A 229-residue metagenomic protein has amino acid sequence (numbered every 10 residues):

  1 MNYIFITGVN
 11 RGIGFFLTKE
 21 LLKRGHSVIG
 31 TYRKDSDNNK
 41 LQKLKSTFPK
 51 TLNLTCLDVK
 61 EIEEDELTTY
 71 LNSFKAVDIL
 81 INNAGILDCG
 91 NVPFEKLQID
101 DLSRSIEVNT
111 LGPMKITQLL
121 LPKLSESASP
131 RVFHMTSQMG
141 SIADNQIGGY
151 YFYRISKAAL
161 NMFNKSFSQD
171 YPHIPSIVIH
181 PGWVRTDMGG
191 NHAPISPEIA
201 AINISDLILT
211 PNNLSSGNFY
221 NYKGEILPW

Functional and structural regions predicted by a protein language model:
I6-T7, N82-N83, P130-S137, I177-H180: Structural signature of the Rossmann-like NAD(P)-dependent dehydrogenase/reductase core
N10-E20: N-terminal Rossmann NAD(P)H-binding glycine-rich loop of SDR-like oxidoreductase domains
R24-N39: Conserved glycine-rich Rossmann-like NAD(P)H-binding loop of the short-chain dehydrogenase/reductase
K45-I62: Rossmann-fold cofactor-recognition segment
D58-K75: Conserved Rossmann-fold cofactor-binding substructure of NAD(P)-dependent oxidoreductases
I86, G90-I106, M114, S125-Q169: Catalytic loop of short-chain dehydrogenase/reductase
V178-P181, G190-W229: C-terminal helical subdomain
